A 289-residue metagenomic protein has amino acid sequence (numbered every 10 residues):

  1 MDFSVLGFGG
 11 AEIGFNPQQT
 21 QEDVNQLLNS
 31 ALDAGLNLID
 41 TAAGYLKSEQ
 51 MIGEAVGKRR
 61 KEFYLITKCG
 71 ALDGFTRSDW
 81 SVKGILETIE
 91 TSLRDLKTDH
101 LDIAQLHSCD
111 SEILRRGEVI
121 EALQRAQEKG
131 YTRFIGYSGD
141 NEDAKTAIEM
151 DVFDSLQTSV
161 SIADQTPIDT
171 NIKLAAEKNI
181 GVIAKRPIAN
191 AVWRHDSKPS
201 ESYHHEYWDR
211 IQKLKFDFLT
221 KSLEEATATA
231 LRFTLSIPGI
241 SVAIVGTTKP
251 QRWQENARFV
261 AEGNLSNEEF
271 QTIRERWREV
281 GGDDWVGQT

Functional and structural regions predicted by a protein language model:
M1-F63: N-terminal binding-site loop/beta-alpha segment at the start of enzyme catalytic domains that lines or forms
M1-L6, G35-N37, R60-F63, T98-D102 (+4 more regions): Short, well-ordered coil/turn segments that N-cap beta-strands
G10-E22, C69-L86, T220: Active-site mouth loops of central-metabolism enzymes
F15-Q19, A42-Q50, L72-D73, S111-R115 (+1 more regions): Acidic-and-aromatic substrate-binding clefts and catalytic sites of carbohydrate-active enzymes
Q18-A31, W80-L96, G139-A147, A226-L231: Short, acidic/polar
Q50-C69, E121-G130: Alpha-helix-loop-beta-strand connector modules within alpha/beta enzyme cores
T91-I113: Active-site groove signature of glycoside hydrolases
C109-T289: Beta/alpha (TIM)-barrel catalytic core signal, keyed to glycine-rich beta->alpha loops juxtaposed to Asp/Glu that bind
